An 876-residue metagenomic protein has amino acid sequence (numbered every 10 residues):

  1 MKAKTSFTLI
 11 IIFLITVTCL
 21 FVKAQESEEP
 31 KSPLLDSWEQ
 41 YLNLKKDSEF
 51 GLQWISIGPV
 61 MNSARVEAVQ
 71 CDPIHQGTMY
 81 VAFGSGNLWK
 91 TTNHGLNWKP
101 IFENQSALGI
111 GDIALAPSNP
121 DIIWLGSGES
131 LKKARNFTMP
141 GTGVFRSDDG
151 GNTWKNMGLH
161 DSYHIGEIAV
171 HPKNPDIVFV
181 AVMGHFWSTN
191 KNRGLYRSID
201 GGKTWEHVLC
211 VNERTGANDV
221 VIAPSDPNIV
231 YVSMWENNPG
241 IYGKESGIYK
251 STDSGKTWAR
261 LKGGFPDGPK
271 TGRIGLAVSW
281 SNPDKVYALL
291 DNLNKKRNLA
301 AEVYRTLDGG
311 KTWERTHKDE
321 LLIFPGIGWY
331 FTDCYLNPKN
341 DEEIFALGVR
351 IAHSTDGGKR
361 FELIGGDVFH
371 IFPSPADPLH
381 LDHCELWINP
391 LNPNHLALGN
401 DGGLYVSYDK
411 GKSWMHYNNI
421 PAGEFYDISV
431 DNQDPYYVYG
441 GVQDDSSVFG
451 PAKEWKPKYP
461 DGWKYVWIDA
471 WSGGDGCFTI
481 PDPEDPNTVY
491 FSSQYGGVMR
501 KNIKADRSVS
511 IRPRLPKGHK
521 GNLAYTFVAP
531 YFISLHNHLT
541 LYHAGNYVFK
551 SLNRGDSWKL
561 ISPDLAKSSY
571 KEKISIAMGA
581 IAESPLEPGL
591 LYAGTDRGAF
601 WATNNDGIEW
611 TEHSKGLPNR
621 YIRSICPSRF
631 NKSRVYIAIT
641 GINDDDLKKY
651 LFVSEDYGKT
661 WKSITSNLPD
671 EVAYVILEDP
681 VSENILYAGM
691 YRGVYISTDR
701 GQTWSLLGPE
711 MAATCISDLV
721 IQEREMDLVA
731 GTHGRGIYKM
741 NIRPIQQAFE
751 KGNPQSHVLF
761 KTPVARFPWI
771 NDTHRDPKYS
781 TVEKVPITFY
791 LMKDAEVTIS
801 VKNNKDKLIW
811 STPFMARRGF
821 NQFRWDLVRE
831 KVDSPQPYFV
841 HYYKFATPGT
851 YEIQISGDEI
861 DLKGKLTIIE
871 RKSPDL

Functional and structural regions predicted by a protein language model:
M1-S27: Bacterial Sec-dependent N-terminal signal peptides
E26-V758, P763-A765, T773, M792: Beta-propeller blade termini and top-face loops
K501, P786-T788, D794-N804: Beta-strand-rich binding/interaction modules
R700, K802-K807, Y851-I853: Short, glycine-anchored, charge-dense loop/turn motifs used at functional sites
W769-A795, Q822-R824: Contiguous beta-strand segments within globular domains
L808-F845: Glycine-centered tight-turn motifs at strand-turn-strand junctions
N821, G849-I855: A short tyrosine-centered beta-strand micro-motif
I855-L876: C-terminal tail/sorting-segment detector
